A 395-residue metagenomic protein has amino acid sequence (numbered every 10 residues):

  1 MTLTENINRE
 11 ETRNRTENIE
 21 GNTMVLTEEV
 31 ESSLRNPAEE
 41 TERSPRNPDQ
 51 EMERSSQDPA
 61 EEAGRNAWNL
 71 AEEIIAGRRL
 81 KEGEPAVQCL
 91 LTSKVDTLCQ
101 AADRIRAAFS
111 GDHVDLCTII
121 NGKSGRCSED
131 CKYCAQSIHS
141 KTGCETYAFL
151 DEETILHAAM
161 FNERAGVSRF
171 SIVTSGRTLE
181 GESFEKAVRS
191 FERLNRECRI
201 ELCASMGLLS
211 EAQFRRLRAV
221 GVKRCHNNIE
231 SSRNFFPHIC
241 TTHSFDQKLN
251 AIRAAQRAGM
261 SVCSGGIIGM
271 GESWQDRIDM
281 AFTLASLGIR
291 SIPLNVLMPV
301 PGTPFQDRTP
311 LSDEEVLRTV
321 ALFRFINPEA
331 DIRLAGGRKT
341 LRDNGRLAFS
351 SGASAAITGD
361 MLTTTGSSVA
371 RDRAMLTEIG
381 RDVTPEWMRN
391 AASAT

Functional and structural regions predicted by a protein language model:
T2-R9, V25-E29, D58-S93, A285-T395: Auxiliary Fe-S-binding modules of radical SAM enzymes
T12, T16-I19, T23, E29-A63: Long, intrinsically disordered low-complexity tandem-repeat segments
C99-S140, Y147-R164, S168-S171: N-terminal pre-triad scaffold of radical SAM enzymes
H139-A158, N162-I252, M260-G265, R290-N295: Core AdoMet radical
N162, L194, L217, I252-A255 (+4 more regions): Generic structural signal for hydrophobic
F170, G176-E180, A251-Q275, L294-T309 (+1 more regions): Conserved strand-turn element in the central/C-terminal portion of the radical SAM core barrel that lines
F184-E192, V220-H226, S273-R290, N344-T358: Short, electropositive alpha-helical surface patch
S205-S210, I267-A281: Active-site glycine- and acidic-residue-rich loops that bind and position anionic ligands or nucleotide-like cofactors
